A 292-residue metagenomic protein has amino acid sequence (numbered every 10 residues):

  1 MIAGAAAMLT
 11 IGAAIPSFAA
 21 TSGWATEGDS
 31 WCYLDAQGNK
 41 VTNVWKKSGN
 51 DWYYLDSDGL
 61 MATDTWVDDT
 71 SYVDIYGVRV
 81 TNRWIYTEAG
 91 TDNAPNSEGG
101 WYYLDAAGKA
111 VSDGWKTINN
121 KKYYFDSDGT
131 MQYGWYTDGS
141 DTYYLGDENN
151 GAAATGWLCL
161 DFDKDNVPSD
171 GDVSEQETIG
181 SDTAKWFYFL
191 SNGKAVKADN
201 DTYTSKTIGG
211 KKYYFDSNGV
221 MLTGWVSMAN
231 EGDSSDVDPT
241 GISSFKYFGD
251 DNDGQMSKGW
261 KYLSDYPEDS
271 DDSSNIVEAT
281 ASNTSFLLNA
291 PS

Functional and structural regions predicted by a protein language model:
M1-S292: Extracellular adhesion/carbohydrate-binding repeat motifs centered on closely spaced tryptophans
